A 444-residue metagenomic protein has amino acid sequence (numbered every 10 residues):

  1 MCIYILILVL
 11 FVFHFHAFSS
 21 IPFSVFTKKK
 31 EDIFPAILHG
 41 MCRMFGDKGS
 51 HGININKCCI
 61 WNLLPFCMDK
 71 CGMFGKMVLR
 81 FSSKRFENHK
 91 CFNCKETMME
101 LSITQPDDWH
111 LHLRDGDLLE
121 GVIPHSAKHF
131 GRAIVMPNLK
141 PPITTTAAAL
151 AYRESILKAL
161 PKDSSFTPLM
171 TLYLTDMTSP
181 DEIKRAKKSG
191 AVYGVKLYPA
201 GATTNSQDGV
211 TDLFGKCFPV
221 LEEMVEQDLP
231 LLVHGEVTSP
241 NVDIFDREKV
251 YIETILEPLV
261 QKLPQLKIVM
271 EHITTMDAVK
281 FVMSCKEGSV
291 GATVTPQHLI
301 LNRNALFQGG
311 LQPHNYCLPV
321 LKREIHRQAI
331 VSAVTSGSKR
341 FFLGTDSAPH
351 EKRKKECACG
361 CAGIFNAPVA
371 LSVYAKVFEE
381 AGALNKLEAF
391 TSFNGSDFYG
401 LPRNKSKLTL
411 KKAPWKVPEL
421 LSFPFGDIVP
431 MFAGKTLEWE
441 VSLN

Functional and structural regions predicted by a protein language model:
M1-V25, K30, N62-P65, G215-E222: Hydrophobic alpha-helical signal peptides and transmembrane signal-/tail-anchor segments that drive secretory-pathway
C2, C42, C58-C59, C67 (+2 more regions): Cysteine-centered motifs
K95-A127: Replace "His-x-His-based motif
M98-M99, D181-L197, N205-L343: Histidine/acidic residue-rich metal-binding segments in metalloenzymes
Q105-G116, L231-V237, V294, T345-S347: Histidine-centered catalytic micro-motifs
D107-W109, V122-A148, D163-T175, A191-N205 (+2 more regions): Divalent metal-dependent hydrolysis catalytic cores, especially in the metallo-beta-lactamase
S336-R403: His/Asp/Glu-enriched, well-ordered alpha-helical/loop segment that forms or immediately abuts the divalent-metal
K405-N444: C-terminal cap of metal-dependent C-N hydrolases
